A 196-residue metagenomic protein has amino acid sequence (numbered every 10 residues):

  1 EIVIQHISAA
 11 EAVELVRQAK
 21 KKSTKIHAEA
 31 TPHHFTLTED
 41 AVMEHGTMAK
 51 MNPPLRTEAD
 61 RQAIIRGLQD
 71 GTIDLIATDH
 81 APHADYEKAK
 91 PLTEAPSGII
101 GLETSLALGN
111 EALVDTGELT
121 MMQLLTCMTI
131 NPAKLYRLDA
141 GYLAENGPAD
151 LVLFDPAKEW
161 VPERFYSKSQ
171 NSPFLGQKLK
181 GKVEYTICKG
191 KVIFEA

Functional and structural regions predicted by a protein language model:
E1-I76: Histidine/acidic residue-rich metal-binding segments in metalloenzymes
I2, E29, D79, G109 (+1 more regions): Residue-level signal for inorganic ion chemistry
A9, H33, A81-H83, K158-E159 (+1 more regions): Short, glycine-/Ser/Thr-/acidic-enriched flexible segments
A12-V13, T36, A84-Y86, P162 (+1 more regions): Glycine/Thr-rich phosphate-binding loops of Rossmann-like dinucleotide-binding domains
M48, Q69-D70, L75-I76, A81-A157: His/Asp/Glu-enriched, well-ordered alpha-helical/loop segment that forms or immediately abuts the divalent-metal
A49-A59, P96-I100, P173-L179: A short acidic, glycine-rich active-site loop that binds or catalyzes chemistry on phosphate/adenosine moieties
I64-R66, G141-Y142, G176: Short, flexible, glycine/charge-rich loop motifs used to bind or transfer phosphoryl groups or to couple energy/partner
P91-E94, P148-E195: C-terminal cap of metal-dependent C-N hydrolases
